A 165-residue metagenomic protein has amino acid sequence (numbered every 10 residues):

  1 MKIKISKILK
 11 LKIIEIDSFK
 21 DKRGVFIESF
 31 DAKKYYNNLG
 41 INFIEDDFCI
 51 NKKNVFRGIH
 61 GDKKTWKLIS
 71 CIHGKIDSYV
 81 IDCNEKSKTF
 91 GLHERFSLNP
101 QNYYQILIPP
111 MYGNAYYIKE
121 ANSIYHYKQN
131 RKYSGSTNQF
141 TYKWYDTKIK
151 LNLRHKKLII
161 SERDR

Functional and structural regions predicted by a protein language model:
M1-Q101, N122, Q129-R165: Non-catalytic, conserved peripheral segments adjacent to functional cores
L98-A121: Conserved metal-binding segment of the jelly-roll/cupin
